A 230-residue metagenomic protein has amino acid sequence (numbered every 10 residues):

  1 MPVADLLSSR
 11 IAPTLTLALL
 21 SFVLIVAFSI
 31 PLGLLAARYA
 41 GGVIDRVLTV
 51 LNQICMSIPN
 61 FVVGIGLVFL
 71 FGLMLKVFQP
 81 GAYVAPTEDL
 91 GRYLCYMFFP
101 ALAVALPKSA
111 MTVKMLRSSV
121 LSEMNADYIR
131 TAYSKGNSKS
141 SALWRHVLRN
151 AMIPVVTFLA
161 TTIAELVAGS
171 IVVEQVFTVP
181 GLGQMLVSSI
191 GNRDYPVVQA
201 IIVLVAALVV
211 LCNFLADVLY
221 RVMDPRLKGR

Functional and structural regions predicted by a protein language model:
M1-P2, Q79-Y83, P225: Short, solvent-exposed coil/turn linker segments
M1-S9: Membrane-helix entry/capping segments
V3, I44-L48: Juxtamembrane loop-to-helix connectors within ABC transporter transmembrane domains
S8, T49, P80, W144 (+1 more regions): Phosphate-coordinating loops and pocket residues in cytosolic domains that bind phosphorylated ligands
I11-I44, N60, L73, T87-R230: Alpha-helical transmembrane segments of integral membrane proteins, especially multi-pass inner/plasma-membrane
V50-P59: Small-residue-enriched core segments of transmembrane alpha-helices in multipass membrane transport and channel
N60-E88: Extracellular/periplasmic helix-loop junction at the C-terminal end of a transmembrane helix in multi-pass membrane
